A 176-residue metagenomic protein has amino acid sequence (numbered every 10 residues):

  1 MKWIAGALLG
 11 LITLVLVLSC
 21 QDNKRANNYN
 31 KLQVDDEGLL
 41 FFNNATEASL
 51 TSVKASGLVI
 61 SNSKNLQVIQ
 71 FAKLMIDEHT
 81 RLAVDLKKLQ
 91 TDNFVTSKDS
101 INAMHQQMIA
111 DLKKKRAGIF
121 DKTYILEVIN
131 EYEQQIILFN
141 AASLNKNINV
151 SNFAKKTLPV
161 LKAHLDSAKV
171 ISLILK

Functional and structural regions predicted by a protein language model:
W3-A7, L18-K176: His/Met- and acidic-residue-enriched segments that coordinate or traffic transition-metal cofactors and support
L9-L14: Hydrophobic helical h-region of N-terminal Sec-dependent signal peptides in bacterial secretory/periplasmic proteins
